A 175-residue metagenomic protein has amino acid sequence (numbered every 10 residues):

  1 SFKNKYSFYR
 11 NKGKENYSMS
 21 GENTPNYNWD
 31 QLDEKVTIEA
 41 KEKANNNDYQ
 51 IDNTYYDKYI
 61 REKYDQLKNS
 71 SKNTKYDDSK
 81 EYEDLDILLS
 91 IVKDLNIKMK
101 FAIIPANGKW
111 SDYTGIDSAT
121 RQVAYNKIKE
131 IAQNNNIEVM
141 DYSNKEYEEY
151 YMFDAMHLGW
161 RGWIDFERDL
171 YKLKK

Functional and structural regions predicted by a protein language model:
S1-I91: Secreted/periplasmic serine-hydrolase-like ester/acetyl group-modifying domain
K63-K68, I103-A106, K129: Generic detector of short, locally flexible boundary/turn motifs and exposed helical patches
S70-K72, K80-E81, K100, K109-W110 (+1 more regions): Long, well-ordered mid-to-C-terminal structural blocks that present hydrophobic/aromatic surfaces
D84, V92, M99-A102, E167 (+1 more regions): Functionally constrained cores in energy, signaling, and assembly domains
D86-K100, E130-E138: A structural motif corresponding to the C-terminal end of an alpha-helix and its immediate exit/capping segment
I91-I116: Active-site segments of SGNH/GDSL-like serine hydrolases that catalyze O-acetyl group transfer/hydrolysis on lipids
S111-K175: Long, positively charged, glycine-interspersed low-complexity recognition regions
